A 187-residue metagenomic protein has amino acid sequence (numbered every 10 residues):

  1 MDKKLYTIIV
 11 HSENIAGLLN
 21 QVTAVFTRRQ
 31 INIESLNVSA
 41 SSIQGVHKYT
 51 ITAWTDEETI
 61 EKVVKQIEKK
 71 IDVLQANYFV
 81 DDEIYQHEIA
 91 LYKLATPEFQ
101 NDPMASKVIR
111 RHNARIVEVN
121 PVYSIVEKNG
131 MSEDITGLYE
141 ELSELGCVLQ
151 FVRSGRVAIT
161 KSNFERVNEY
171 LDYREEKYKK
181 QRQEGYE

Functional and structural regions predicted by a protein language model:
M1-H47, E57-E187: Long, contiguous binding/interaction regions
I51-W54: Amphipathic, charged alpha-helical scaffolds that flank and support histidine-based chemistry in signaling
